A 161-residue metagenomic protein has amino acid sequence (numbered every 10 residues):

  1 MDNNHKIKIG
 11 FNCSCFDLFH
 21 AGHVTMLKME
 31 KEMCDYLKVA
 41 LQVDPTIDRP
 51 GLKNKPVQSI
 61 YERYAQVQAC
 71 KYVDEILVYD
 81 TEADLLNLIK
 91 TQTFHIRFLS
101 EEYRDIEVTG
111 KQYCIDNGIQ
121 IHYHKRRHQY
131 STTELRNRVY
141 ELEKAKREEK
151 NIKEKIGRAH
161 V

Functional and structural regions predicted by a protein language model:
M1-R158: Nucleotidyltransferase catalytic core that binds NTPs
